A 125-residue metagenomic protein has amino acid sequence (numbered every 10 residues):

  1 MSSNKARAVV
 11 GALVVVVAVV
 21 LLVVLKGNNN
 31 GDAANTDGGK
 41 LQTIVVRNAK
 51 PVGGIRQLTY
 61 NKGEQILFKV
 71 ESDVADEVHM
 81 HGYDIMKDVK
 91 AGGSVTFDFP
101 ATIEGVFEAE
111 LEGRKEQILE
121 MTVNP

Functional and structural regions predicted by a protein language model:
S2-L13: N-terminal Sec-pathway targeting helices
R7, L21-G39, V89-P125: Extracellular/periplasmic metallocenter environments
G11-L21: Core hydrophobic alpha-helical transmembrane segments of single-pass membrane proteins
N35-Q65: N-terminal edge beta-strand
R56-L58, D84-D88: Beta-strand-rich interaction surfaces with strong enrichment in secreted/lumenal proteins
R56-V74, T96-E110: Beta-strand cores of secreted/periplasmic/IMS beta-sandwich domains, seen most often in copper-related folds
D76-G82: Change to "...patches in solvent-exposed regions of secreted, membrane-anchored, or virion-exposed structural
